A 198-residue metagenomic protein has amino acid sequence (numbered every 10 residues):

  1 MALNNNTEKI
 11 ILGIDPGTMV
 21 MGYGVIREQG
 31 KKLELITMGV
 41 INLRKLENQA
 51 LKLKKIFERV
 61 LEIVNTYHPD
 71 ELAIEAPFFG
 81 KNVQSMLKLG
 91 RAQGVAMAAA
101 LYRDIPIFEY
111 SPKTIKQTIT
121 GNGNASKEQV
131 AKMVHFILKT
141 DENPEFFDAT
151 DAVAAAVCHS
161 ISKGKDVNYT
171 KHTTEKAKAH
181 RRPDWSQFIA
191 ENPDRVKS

Functional and structural regions predicted by a protein language model:
M1-S198: Phosphate- and other anionic-substrate recognition elements at nucleic-acid/protein interfaces
